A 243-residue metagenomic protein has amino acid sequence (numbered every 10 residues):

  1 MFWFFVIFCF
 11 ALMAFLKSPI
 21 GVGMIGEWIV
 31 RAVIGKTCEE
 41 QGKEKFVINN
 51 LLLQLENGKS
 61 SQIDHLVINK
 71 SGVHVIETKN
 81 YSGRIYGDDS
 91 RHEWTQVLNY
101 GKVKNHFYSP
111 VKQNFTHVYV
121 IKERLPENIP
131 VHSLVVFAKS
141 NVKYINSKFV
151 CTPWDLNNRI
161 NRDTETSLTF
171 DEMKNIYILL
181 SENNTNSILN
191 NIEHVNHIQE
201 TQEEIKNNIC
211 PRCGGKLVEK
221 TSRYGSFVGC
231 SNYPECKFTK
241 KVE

Functional and structural regions predicted by a protein language model:
M1-S61, I68-V73, S82-G87, L98-E243: Surface-exposed interaction regions that form or flank ligand-binding interfaces
R91-E93: TOPRIM-like Mg2+-dependent DNA-processing core and adjacent phosphate-binding/basic surface
